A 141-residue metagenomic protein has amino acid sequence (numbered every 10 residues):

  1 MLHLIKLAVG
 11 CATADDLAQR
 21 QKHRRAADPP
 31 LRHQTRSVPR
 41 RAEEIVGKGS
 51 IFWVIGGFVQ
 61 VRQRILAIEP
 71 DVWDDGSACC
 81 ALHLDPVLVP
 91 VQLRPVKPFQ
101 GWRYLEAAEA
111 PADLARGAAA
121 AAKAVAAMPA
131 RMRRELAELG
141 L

Functional and structural regions predicted by a protein language model:
M1-Q21: Short, extreme N-terminal leader segments that mark the start of a protein/domain
H3, G47-K48, A78-C80: A generic structural signal for short beta-strands and their flanking turns/coil linkers
L7, L17, D28-P29, R40-A42 (+1 more regions): Positively charged, polar, low-complexity stretches
L17, K48, V61-I65, M132: Amphipathic alpha-helical interface surfaces
K22-H23, P70, A137-L141: Short, intrinsically disordered, mixed-charge
K22-R62: Short, well-structured hydrophobic secondary-structure segments
R64-P111: Aromatic- and Lys/Arg-enriched surface recognition patch
R103-L141: Well-ordered alpha/beta subsegment
